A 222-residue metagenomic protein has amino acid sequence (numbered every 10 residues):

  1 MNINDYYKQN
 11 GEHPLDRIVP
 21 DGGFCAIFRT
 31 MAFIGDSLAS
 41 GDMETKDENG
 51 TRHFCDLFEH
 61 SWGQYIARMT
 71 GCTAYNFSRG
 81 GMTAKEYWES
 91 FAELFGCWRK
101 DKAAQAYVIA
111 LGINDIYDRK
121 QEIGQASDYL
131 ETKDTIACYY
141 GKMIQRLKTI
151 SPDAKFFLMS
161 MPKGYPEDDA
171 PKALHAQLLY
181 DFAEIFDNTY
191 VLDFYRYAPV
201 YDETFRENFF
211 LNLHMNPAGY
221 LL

Functional and structural regions predicted by a protein language model:
M1-V19, F24-I27, M159, E184-Y190 (+2 more regions): Conserved catalytic region of serine esterases and O-acyltransferases that act on ester linkages in lipids
N2-S78, C97-R99: Serine-esterase "nucleophile elbow" of acetyl-processing enzymes
A32-G35, A39, T73-S78, Q105-A110 (+2 more regions): Structural recognition of the beta-strand scaffold that forms the well-ordered cores of secreted hydrolase catalytic
S37-S40, R79-K85, I113-D118, P162-P166 (+2 more regions): Solvent-exposed loop/turn segments at secondary-structure junctions within structured extracellular/periplasmic domains
E59-S61, Y87-D101, G141-R146, Q177: Alpha-helical scaffolding within the catalytic cores of extracellular/periplasmic polymer-degrading hydrolases
R79, K85-D134: Oxyanion-hole/transition-state-stabilizing segment in secreted/luminal serine hydrolases and related acyltransferases
N114, M143-A176: Active-site segments of SGNH/GDSL-like serine hydrolases that catalyze O-acetyl group transfer/hydrolysis on lipids
M161-L222: Catalytic His-Asp segment of secreted/periplasmic serine-dependent ester chemistry enzymes
